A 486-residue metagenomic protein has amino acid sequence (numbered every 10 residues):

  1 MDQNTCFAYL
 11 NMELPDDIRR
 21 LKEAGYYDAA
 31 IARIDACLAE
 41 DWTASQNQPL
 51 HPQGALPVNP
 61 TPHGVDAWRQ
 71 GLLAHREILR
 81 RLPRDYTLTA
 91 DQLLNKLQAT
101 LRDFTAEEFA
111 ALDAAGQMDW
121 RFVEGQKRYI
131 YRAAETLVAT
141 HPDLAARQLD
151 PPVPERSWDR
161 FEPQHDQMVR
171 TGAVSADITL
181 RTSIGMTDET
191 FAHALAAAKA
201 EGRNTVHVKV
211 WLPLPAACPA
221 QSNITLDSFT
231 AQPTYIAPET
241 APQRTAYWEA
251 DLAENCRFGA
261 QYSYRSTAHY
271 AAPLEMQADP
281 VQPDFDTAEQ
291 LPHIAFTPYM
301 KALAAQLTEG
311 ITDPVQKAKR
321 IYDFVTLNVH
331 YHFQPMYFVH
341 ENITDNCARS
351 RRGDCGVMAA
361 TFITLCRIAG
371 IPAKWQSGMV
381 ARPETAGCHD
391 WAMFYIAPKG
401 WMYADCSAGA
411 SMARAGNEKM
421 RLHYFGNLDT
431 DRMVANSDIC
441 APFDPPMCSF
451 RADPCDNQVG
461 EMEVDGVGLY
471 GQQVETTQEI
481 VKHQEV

Functional and structural regions predicted by a protein language model:
M1-P15: TPR-adjacent "capping" and linker segments in tetratricopeptide-repeat scaffold/adaptor proteins
L14-D16, R20-A24, V357-M447: Hydrophobic/aromatic-rich core segments of domains that either
L14-P15, K22-G25, A29, P238-A246 (+1 more regions): Acidic low-complexity segments
Y27, R33-I34, D41: Inward-facing hydrophobic residues that define packing positions of alpha-helical scaffold repeats
P52, P57, T61-A268: Intrinsically disordered, low-complexity N-terminal segments that are enriched in acidic
V210, I321, A392: Terminal peptide-recognition signature
P314-I321, R351-C366: Active-site nucleophilic cysteine motif
L428-V486: Low-complexity, Gly/Ser/Thr/Pro-rich intrinsically disordered linker/tail segments
